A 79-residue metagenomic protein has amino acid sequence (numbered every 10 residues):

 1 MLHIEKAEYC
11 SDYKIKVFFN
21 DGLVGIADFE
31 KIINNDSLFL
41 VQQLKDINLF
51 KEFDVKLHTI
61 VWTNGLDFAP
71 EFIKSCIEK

Functional and structural regions predicted by a protein language model:
M1-K79: Motif-centric detector for short Cys/His coordination patterns
